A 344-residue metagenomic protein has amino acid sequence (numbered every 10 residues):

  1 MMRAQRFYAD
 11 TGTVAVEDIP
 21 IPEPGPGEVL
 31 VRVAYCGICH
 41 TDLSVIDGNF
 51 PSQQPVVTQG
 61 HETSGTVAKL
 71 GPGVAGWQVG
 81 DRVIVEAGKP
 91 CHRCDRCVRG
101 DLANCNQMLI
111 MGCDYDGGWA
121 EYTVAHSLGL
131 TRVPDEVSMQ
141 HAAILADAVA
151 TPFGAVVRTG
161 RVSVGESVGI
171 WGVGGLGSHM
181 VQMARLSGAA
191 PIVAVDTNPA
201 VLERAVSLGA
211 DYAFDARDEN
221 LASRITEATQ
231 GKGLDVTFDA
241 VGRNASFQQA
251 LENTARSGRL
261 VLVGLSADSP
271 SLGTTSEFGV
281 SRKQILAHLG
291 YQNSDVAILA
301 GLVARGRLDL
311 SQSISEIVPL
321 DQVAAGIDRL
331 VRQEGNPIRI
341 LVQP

Functional and structural regions predicted by a protein language model:
M2, Q248-L251, N293-P344: C-terminal hydrophobic helical "lid"/dimerization subdomain of Rossmann-like NAD(P)H-dependent oxidoreductases
R3, A15, P20, R32 (+2 more regions): Residues located in well-ordered beta-strands
P22-C36, N49-D95, P134-V137: Glycine-rich beta-strand-centered segment in the early N-terminal region that forms part of a ligand/cofactor-binding
C91-W171, L202, S311: NAD(P)H dinucleotide-binding glycine-rich loop of Rossmann-like/cofactor-binding domains, especially the beta1-alpha1
D135-E219, S223: Mid-domain Rossmann-like dinucleotide-binding core that forms the NAD(H)/NADP(H) cofactor-binding site
D211, R243-R307, Q343-P344: Glycine-rich phosphate-binding loop and adjacent beta-alpha segment of Rossmann(oid) nucleotide-cofactor-binding
